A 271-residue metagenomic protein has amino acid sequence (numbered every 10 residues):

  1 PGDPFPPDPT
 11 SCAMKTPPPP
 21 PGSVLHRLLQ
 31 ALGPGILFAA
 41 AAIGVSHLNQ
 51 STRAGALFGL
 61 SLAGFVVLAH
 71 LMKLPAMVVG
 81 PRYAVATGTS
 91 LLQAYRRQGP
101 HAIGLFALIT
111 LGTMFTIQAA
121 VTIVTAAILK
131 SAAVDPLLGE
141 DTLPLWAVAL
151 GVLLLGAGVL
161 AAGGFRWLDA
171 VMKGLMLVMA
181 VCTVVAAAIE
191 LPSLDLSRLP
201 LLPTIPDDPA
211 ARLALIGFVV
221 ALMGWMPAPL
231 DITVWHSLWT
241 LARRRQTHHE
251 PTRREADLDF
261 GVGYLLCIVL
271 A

Functional and structural regions predicted by a protein language model:
D8, C12-H47, R245-V262: Membrane-interface "cap" regions at the ends of multi-pass membrane proteins
P21-L25, G59, V85-G112, D141-L145 (+1 more regions): Transmembrane-helix boundary/entry motifs in multi-pass membrane transporters
H26, R53-V78, Y95-R97, H101-L105: Extracellular loop-to-transmembrane helix junctions
H47-A56, W167-D169, D231-L266: Hydrophobic, small-residue-rich membrane helices and short re-entrant helix-turn-helix hairpins that build
G64-M72, A76, E255-A271: Selective recognition of specific alpha-helical transmembrane segments in multi-pass small-molecule
A86, A102-L138: Hydrophobic transmembrane alpha-helices that form the core helical bundles of multi-pass secondary transporters
A107, V134-A161, L177-A188: Transmembrane alpha-helical segments of multi-pass small-molecule transport proteins
L177-P209, V219-L238: Hydrophobic alpha-helical segments and their helix-loop junctions in multi-pass secondary transporters
